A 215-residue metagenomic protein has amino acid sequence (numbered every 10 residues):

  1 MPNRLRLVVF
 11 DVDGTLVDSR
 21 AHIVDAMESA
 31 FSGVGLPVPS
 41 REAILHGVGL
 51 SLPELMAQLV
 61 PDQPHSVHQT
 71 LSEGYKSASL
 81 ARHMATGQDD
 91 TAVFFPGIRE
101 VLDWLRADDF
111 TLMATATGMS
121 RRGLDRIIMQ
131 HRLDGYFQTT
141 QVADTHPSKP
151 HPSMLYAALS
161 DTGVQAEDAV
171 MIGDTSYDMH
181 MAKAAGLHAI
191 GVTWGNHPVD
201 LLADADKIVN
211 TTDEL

Functional and structural regions predicted by a protein language model:
M1-H46, V60: Active-site neighborhood of HAD-like aspartate-dependent phosphohydrolases
M1-V8, R121-L215: Asp-based, Mg2+/Mn2+-dependent phosphohydrolase catalytic module
T15, M27, I98-M129: Substrate-recognition element of Asp-dependent hydrolases with the DxDx(T/V) motif
A30-F31, S51-S66, I127, A158-L159: Helix-loop "lid/cap" segments that line or gate small-molecule binding pockets
S32-P37, Q63-S66, D108-D109, H131-Y136 (+1 more regions): Short helix-capping segments at alpha-helix termini
G47, S51, V93-G97, M119 (+2 more regions): Short beta->alpha linker loops
Q58-D103, D108-F110: Metal-dependent phosphoesterase signature
